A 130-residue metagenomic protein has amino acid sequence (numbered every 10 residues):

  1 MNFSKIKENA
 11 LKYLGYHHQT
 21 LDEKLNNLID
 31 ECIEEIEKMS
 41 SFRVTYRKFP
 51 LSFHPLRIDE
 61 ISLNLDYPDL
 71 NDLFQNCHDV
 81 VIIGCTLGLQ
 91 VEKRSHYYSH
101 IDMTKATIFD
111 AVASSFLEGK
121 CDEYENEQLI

Functional and structural regions predicted by a protein language model:
M1-F109: Active-site helix-to-loop segments that bind/position phosphate- or nucleotide-bearing substrates and donors across
I101-I130: Internal, well-folded beta-alpha domain core
